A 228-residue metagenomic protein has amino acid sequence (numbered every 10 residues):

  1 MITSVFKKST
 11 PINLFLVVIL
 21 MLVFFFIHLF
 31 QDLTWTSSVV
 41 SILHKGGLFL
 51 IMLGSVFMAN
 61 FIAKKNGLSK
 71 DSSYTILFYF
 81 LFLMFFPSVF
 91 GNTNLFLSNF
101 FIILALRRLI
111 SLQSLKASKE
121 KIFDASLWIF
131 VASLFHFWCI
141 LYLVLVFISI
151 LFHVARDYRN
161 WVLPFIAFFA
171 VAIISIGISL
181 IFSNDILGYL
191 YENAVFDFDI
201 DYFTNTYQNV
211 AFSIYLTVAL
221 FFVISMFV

Functional and structural regions predicted by a protein language model:
M1-L20: N-terminal membrane topogenic signal
H28-S38, Y189-V210: Juxtamembrane membrane-water interface segments that cap and precede transmembrane helices
S41, F78-F96: Aromatic- and kink-enriched transmembrane "portal" helix at the membrane-lumen/periplasm boundary that abuts
F49-N66: Transmembrane-helix motifs of polytopic, lipid-linked glycan transferases
A63-F82: Transmembrane-helix signature of polytopic, membrane-embedded enzymes that assemble or transfer cell-envelope glycans
A105-E120: Membrane-interface transmembrane helices that cradle and orient dolichyl/undecaprenyl
I122-F137: Membrane-interface alpha helices of multi-pass inner-membrane proteins
Y142-I166: Perimembrane helix-loop-helix junctions
